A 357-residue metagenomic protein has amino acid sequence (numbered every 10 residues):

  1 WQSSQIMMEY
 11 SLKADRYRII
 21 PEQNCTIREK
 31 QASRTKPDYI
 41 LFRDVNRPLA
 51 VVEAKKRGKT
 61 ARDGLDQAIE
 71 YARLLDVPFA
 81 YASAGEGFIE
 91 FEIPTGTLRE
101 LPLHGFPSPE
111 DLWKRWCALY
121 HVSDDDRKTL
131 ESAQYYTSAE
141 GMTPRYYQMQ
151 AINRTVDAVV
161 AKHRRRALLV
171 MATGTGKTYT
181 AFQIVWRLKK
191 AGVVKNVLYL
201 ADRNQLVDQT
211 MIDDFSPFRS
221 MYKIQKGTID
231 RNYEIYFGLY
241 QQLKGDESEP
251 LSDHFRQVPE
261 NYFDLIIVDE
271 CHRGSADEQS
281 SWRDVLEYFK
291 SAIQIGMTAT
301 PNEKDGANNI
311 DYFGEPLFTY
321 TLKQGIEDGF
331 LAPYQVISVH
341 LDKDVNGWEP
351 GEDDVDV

Functional and structural regions predicted by a protein language model:
S3-N196, A201, Q205-R219, R231-I235 (+3 more regions): ATP-dependent helicase/translocase motor core
G87, R203-Q205, A299-E303, D311: Acidic, glycine-rich active-site loops and adjacent beta-strand->loop/helix elements that engage anionic groups
F91-E92, Q209, E247-E249, D277-E278 (+1 more regions): Short glycine-/acidic-enriched loop or helix-start segments at secondary-structure transitions that form or flank
L206, Q242, H272-R273, N302-E303: Residues immediately C-terminal
K223-I229: Short acidic low-complexity segments
R256-I295: SF2 helicase catalytic motif II
A307-V357: Interdomain helical connector at the RecA1-RecA2 junction of SF1/SF2 helicase-like NTPases
